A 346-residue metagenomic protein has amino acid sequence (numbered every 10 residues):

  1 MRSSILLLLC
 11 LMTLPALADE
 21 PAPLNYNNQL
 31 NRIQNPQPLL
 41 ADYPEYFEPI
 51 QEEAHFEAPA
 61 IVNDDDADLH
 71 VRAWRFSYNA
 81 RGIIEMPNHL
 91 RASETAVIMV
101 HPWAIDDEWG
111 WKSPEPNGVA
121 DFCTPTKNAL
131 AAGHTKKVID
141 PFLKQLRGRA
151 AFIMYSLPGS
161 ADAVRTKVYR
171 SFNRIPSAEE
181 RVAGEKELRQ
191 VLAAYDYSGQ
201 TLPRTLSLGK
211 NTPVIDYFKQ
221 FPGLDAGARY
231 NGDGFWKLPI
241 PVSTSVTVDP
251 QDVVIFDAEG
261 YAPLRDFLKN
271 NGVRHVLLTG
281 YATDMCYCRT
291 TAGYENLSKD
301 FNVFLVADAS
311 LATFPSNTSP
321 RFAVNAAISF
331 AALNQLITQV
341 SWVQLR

Functional and structural regions predicted by a protein language model:
I5-T13: Bacterial N-terminal signal peptides
A16-A18: Boundary at the C-terminal end of the N-terminal hydrophobic targeting segment
E20-V97, P102-D121, P125, K136 (+3 more regions): Active-site-adjacent betaalpha module
I153: Active-/binding-site microenvironments in catalytic and ligand-binding cores
S156: Aromatic-lined carbohydrate-recognition surfaces of secreted/lumenal glycan-active proteins
